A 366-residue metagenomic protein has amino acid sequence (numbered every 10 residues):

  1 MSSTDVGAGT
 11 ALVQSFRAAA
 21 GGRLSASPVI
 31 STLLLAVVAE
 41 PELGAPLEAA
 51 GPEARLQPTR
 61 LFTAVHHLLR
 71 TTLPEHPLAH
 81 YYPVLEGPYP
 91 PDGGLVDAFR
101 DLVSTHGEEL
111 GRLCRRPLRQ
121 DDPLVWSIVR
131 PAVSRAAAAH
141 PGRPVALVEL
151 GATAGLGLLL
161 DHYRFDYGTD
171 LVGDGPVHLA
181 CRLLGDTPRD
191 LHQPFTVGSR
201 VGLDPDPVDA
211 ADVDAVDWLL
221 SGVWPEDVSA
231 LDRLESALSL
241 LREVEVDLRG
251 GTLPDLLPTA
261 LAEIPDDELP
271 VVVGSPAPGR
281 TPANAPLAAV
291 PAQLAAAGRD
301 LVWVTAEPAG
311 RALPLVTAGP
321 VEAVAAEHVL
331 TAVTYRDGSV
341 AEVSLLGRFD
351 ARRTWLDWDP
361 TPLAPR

Functional and structural regions predicted by a protein language model:
M1-E108, R112-R119, P123-V129, S134 (+1 more regions): A short N-terminal interaction module
G51-E53, L68-P74, Y82-H106, Q120 (+3 more regions): Class I S-adenosyl-L-methionine-dependent methyltransferase module
L118-V129, A230, R249-P254, A283: Phosphate/oxyanion-binding active-site loops and adjacent basic polyanion-contact surfaces
L156, D255-L257, G279-P282, R311-P314: Flexible loop/turn segments at secondary-structure boundaries
V223-W224, V228-D232, V246, L294-R366: Domain-level detector for long C-terminal conserved domains
L256-D266: Short amphipathic alpha-helix with an adjacent loop that forms part of the alpha/beta core around
P270-A283: A short SAM/SAH-binding and catalytic strip from SAM-dependent methyltransferases
P286-V290: Charged helix-capping and loop-helix junction motifs
